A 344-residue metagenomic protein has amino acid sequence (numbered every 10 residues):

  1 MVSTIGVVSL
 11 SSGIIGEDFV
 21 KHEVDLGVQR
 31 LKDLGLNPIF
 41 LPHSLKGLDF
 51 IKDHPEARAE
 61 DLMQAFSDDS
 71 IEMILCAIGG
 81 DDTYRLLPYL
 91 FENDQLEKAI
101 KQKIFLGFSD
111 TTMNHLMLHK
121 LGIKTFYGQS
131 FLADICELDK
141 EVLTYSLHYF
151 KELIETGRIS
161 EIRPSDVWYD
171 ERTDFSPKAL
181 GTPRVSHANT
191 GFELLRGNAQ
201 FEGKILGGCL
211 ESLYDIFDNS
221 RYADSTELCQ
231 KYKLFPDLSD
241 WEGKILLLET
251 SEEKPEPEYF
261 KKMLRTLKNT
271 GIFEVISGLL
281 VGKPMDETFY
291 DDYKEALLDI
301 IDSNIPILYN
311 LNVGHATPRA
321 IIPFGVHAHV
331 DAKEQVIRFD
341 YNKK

Functional and structural regions predicted by a protein language model:
M1-S70: ATP/NTP phosphate-donor binding region
V7, I74, D110, L213 (+2 more regions): Buried hydrophobic positions in well-ordered alpha/beta secondary-structure cores of metabolic enzymes
K21-V24, P55-A59, E92, F260-T266 (+1 more regions): Charged helix-capping and loop-helix junction motifs
S67-F91: Long, hydrophobic/aromatic-enriched structural stretches that serve as scaffold segments
E92-K120, K124-A133, P306-I307: Short, acidic/small-residue loops that bind anionic groups at enzyme active sites
K124-E211: Conserved anion/nucleotide-ligand pocket segment
D218-Y290: Internal helical hairpin/lid segments
Y259, R265-E274, G278-K344: ATP/nucleoside-binding phosphotransfer catalytic cores, i.e., glycine-rich phosphate-binding loops
